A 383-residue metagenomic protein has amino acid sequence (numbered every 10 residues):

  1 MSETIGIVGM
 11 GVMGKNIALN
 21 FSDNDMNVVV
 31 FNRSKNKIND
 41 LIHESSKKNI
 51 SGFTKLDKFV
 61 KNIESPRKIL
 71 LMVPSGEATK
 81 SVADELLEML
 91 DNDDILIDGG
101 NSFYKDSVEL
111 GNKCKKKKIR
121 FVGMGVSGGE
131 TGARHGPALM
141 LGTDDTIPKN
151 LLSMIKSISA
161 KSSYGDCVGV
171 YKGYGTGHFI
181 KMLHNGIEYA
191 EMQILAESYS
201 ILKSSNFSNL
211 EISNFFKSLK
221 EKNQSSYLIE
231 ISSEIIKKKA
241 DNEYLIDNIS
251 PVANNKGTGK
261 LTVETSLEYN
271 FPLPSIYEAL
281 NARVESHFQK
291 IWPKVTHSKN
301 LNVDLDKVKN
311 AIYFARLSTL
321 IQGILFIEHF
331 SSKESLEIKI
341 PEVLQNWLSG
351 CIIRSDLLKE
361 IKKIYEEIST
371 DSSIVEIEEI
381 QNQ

Functional and structural regions predicted by a protein language model:
M1-K68, M89-D94, E130-H135: NAD(P)+-binding Rossmann beta1-loop-alpha1 motif at the extreme N-terminus of oxidoreductases
N24, K117, Y269: Conserved dinucleotide-binding and phosphotransfer motif residues
V28, G52, F121-V122, L273: Hydrophobic beta-strand scaffold residues
L56-V122: Rossmann-fold NAD(P) dinucleotide-binding segment
T79-D84, F103-S213, E221-Y244, A282-V303: Rossmann-fold dinucleotide-binding core
H178, K203-F207, N214, N223-L317 (+2 more regions): Interdomain hinge/lid region at the active-site interface of Rossmann-like NAD(P)-dependent oxidoreductases
S218-L219, N223, S331-K362: Small-residue-rich helix-loop
